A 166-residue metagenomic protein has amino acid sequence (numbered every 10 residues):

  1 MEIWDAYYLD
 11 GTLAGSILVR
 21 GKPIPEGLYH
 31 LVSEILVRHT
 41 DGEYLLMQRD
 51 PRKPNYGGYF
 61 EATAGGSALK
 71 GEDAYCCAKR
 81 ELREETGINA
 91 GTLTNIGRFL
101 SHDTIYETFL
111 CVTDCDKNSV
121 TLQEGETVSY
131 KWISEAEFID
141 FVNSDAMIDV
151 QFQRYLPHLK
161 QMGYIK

Functional and structural regions predicted by a protein language model:
M1-E34, T40: Acidic, metal-coordinating catalytic segment for phosphate/diphosphate chemistry, firing primarily on the Nudix
D10, H39-G42, D50, V112-K117 (+1 more regions): Short loop segments at secondary-structure junctions
G21, G58, S101-K117, T121-K166: Nudix hydrolase/Nudix homology domain
K22-S33, H39-R80: Conserved Nudix-box catalytic region and its N-terminal flanking loop in Nudix hydrolases and closely related
E85: Short alpha-helical functional segments enriched in proximate histidine and acidic residues
N89-G97: A short coil-to-beta-strand element that immediately follows conserved catalytic motifs
